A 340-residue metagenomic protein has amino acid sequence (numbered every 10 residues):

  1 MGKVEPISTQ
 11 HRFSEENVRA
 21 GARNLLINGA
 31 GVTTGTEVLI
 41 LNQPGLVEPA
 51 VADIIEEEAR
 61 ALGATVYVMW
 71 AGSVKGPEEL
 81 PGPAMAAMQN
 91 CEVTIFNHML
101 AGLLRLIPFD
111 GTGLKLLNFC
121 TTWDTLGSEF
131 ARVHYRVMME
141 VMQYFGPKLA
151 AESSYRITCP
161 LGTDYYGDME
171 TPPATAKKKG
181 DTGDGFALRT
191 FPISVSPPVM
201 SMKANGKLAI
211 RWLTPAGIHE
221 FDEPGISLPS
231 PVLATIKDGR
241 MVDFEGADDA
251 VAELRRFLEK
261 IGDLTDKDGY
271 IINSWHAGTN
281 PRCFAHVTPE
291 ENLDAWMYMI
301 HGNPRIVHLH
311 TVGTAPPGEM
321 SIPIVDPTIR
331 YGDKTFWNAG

Functional and structural regions predicted by a protein language model:
M1-P231, K237, R330-G340: Active-site bordering "gate/hinge" segments that shape substrate access to catalytic or cofactor-binding pockets
N42, I210-W212, I236-D238, E245-D248 (+2 more regions): Active-site proximal loops enriched in glycine and acidic residues that flank catalytic Cys/His/Asp and coordinate
A64, V232-M241, N273-T279: A short, hydrophobic secondary-structure junction motif
P215-G217, D243, V251, R282-F284 (+1 more regions): A broad, structure-centric signal for solvent-exposed, well-ordered loop/edge residues that line or flank functional
H219-L254, E259: Long, well-ordered mid-to-C-terminal structural blocks that present hydrophobic/aromatic surfaces
E220-F221, G246-A247, H286-P289, M320-I322 (+1 more regions): Short conserved micro-motifs at the rims of enzyme active sites and ligand-binding pockets
D249-H276: C-terminal, non-catalytic macromolecule-binding modules
D266-G318, I324-D326: Cysteine/selenocysteine-centered motifs that mediate thiol-based redox chemistry or coordinate metal-sulfur cofactors
